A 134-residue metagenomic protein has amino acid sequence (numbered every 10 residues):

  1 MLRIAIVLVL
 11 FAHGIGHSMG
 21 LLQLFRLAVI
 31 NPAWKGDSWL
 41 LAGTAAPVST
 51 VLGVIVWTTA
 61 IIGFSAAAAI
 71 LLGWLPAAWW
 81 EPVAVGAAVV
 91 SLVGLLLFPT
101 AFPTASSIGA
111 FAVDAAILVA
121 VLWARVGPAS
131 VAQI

Functional and structural regions predicted by a protein language model:
M1-I134: Membrane-interface extramembranous regions
